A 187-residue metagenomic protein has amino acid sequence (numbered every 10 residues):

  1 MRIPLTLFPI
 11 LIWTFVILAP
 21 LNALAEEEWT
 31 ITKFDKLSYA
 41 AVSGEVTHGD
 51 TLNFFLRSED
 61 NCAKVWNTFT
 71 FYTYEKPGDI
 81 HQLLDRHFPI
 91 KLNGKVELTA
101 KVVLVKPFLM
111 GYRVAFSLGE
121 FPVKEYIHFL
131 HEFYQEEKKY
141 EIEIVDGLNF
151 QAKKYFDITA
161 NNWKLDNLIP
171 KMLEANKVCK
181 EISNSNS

Functional and structural regions predicted by a protein language model:
M1-L11: Bacterial N-terminal signal peptides that target proteins for export
L18-P20: N-terminal signal peptide c-region/cleavage motif recognized by signal peptidases
L24-S187: A generic "folded-domain core" signal
